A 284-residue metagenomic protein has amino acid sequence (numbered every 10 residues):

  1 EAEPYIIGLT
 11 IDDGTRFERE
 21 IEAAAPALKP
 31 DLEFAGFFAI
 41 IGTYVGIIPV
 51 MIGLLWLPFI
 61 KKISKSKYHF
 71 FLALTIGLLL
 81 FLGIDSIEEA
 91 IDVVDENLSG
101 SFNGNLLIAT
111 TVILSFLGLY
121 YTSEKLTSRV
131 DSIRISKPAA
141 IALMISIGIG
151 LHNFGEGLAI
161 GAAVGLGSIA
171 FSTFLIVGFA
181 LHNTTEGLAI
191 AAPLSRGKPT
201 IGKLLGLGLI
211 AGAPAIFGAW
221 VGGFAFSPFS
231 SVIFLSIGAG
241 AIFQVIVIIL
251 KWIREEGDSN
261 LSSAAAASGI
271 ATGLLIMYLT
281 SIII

Functional and structural regions predicted by a protein language model:
P4-I284: Intrinsically disordered, metal-sensing/regulatory segments
